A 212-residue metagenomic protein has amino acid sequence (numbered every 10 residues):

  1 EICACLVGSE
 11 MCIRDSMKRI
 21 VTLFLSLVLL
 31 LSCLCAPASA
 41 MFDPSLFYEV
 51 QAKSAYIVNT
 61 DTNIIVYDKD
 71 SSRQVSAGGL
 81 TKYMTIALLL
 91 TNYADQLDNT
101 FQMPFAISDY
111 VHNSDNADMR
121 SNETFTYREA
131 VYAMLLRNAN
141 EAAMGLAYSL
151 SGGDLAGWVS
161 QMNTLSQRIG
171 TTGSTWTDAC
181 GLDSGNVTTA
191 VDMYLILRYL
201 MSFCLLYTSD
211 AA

Functional and structural regions predicted by a protein language model:
E1-D15, Y207-A212: Single conserved hydrophobic/aromatic residue that forms the stacking wall/gate of nucleotide- or nucleobase-binding
A4-C5, T22, Y48, A94: Generic structural signal for beta-strand residues in well-ordered domains
K18-S26: Sec-dependent signal peptide recognition, specifically the positively charged N-region followed immediately by
L30-L31, A94: Hydrophobic alpha-helical membrane context
L31-A38: C-terminal segment of classical bacterial N-terminal signal peptides
A40-V191, L200-C204: Active-site-adjacent loops and short helices of periplasmic peptidoglycan-processing enzymes
